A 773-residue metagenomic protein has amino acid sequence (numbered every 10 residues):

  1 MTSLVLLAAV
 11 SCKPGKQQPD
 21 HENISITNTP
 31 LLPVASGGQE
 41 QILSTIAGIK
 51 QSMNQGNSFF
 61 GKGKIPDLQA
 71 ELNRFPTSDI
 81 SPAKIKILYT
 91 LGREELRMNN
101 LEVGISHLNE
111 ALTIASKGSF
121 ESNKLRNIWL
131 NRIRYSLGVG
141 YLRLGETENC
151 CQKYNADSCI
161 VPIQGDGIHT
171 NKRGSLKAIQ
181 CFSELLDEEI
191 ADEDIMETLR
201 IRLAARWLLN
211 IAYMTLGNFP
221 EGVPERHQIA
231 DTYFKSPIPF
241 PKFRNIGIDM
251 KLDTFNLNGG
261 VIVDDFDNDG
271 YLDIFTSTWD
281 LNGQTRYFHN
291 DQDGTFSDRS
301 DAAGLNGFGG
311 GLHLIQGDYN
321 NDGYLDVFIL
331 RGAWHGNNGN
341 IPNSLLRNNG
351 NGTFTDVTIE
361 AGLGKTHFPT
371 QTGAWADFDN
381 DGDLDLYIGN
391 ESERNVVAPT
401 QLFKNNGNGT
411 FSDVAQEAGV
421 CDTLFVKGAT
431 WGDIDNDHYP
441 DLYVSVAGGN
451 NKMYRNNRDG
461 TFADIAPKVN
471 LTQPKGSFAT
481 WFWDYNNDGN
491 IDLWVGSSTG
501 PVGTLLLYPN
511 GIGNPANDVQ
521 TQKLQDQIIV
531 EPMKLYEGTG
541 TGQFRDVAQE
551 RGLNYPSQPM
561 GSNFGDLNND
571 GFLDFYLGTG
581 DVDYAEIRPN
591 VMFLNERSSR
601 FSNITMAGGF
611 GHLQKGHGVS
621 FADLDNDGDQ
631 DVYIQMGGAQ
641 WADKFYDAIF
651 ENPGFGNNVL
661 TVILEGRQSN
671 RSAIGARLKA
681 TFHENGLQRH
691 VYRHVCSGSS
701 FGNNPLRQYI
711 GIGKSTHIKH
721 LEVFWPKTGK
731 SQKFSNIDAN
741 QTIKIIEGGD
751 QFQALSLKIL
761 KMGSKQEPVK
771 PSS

Functional and structural regions predicted by a protein language model:
M53-E71, N99-I114, N171-E184, P237-I238: Helix-turn-helix repeat elements of alpha-solenoid scaffolds
S81, T113-L130, V139-R200, N218-P239: Short coil/linker segments at helix-helix boundaries
K84, L91, L137, L144 (+1 more regions): Structural register within alpha-helical repeat arrays
E221-N256, F288-G309, L346-F368, F403-L424 (+8 more regions): Blade-edge motifs of beta-propeller repeat domains
N258-N268, H289, A302, G310-N321 (+8 more regions): Beta-propeller blade termini
V261, D273-T278, G323, V327-R331 (+7 more regions): Hydrophobic beta-strand segments that make up the repeating blades of beta-propeller and related beta-repeat
R600-S602, M606-K615, S620, L624-S773: Gly/Ser/Thr/Pro-enriched helix-cap/hinge segments flanking short amphipathic alpha-helices
